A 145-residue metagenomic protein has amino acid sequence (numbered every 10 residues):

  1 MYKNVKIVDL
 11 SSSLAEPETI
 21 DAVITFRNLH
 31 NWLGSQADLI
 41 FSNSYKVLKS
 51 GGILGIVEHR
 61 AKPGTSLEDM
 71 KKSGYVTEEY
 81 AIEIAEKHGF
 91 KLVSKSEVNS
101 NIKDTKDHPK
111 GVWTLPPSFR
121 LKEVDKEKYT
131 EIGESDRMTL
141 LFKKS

Functional and structural regions predicted by a protein language model:
M1-L14: S-adenosyl-L-methionine
L14-V23: A short acidic, Gly/Pro-enriched loop at the edge of an enzyme's catalytic core that lines a small-molecule cofactor
F26-L29: Residues lining the SAM
N31-G34: A short His-aromatic
D38-G51: A short glycine-rich, Lys/Arg-flanked "PGG" loop and its adjoining helix->strand segment in the class I
G51-R60: Conserved beta-strand signature within the Rossmann-like core of class I S-adenosyl-L-methionine
L67-K95: Conserved Class I S-adenosyl-L-methionine
T105-S145: Core SAM-dependent methyltransferase catalytic element
